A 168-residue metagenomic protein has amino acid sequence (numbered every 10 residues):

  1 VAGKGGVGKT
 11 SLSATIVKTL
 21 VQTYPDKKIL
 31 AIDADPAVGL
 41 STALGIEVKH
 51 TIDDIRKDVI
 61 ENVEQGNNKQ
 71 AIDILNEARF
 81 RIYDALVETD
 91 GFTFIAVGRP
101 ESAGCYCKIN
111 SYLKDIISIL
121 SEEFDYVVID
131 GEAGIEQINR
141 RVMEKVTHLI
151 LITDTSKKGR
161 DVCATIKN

Functional and structural regions predicted by a protein language model:
G3-K4: P-loop (Walker A) phosphate-binding loop of NTP-binding proteins
K9: Conserved lysine of the Walker
L12, I16: Hydrophobic positions on the alpha1 helix immediately C-terminal to the Walker A/P-loop
V21-E88: N-terminal phosphate/diphosphate-binding loop that engages ATP/GTP or pyrophosphate donors across diverse enzyme folds
Q22, K108-N168: Conserved catalytic-core segment of NTP-binding enzymes
K28, G91, H148: Residues at the starts of beta-strands that form the adenosine-phosphate
P36-V38, R99, A133, K157: Short, glycine/acidic-enriched loop or turn micro-motifs at the edges of active sites
L75-D84, E88, T93-I129: Cytosolic-facing regulatory segments adjacent to core modules
